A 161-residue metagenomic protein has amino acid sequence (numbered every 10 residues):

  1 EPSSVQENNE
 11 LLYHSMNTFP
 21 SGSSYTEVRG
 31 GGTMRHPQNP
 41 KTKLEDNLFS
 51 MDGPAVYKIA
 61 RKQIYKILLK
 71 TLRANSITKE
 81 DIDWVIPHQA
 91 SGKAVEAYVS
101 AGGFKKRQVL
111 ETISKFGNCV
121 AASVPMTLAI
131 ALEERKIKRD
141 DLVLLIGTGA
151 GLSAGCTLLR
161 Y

Functional and structural regions predicted by a protein language model:
E1-K58, K62, K66, T148 (+1 more regions): Condensing-enzyme catalytic core mediating Claisen C-C bond formation in acyl metabolism
G32-R35, A74, E134: A structural signal for alpha-helix termini and helix-coil/disorder junctions
R61, Y65, D83-Y161: Claisen-condensing/thiolase-fold acyl-transfer catalytic domains that form or cleave C-C bonds in fatty acid
I67-N75, T127: Stable alpha-helical structural segments in soluble proteins, enriched in small hydrophobic residues
S76-D81: Short, surface-exposed connector motifs at secondary-structure boundaries
